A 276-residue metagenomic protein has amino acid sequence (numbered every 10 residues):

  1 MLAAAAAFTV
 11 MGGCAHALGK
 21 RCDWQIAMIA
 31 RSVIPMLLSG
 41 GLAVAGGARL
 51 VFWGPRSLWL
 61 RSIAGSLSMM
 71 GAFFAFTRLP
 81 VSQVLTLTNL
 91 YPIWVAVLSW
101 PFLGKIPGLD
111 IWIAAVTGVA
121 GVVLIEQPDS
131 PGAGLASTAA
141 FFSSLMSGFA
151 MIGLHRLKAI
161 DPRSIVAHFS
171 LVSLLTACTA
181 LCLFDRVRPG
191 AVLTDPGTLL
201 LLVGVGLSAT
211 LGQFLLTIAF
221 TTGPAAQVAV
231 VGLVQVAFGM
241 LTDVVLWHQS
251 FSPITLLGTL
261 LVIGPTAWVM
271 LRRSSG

Functional and structural regions predicted by a protein language model:
M1-A4, A43, G47-F73, G134-S143 (+1 more regions): Loop-to-transmembrane-helix transition segments
M1-L2, I93-L145, R156, L260-G276: Juxtamembrane helix-loop boundary signature in multi-pass membrane transporters
A5-V10, M36, G40, S62-M70 (+9 more regions): Hydrophobic/small/kink-forming positions within alpha-helical transmembrane segments of polytopic membrane proteins
T9, G13-H16, W24, S39 (+3 more regions): Transmembrane alpha-helical segments that form core, pore/gating elements of small-molecule transporters/exporters
R21-L67, M146-F149, F169-D185, G264: Transmembrane alpha-helices of multi-pass small-molecule transport proteins
A30, L85-L90, L157-V172, Q213-V244: Helix-helix packing/entry segments at the starts of transmembrane helices
V33-L38, L87-P101, V116, V172-T176 (+2 more regions): Alpha-helical transmembrane segments of compact multi-pass small-molecule transporters, enriched in specific families
L233-G276: C-terminal-most transmembrane helix of multi-pass membrane proteins
